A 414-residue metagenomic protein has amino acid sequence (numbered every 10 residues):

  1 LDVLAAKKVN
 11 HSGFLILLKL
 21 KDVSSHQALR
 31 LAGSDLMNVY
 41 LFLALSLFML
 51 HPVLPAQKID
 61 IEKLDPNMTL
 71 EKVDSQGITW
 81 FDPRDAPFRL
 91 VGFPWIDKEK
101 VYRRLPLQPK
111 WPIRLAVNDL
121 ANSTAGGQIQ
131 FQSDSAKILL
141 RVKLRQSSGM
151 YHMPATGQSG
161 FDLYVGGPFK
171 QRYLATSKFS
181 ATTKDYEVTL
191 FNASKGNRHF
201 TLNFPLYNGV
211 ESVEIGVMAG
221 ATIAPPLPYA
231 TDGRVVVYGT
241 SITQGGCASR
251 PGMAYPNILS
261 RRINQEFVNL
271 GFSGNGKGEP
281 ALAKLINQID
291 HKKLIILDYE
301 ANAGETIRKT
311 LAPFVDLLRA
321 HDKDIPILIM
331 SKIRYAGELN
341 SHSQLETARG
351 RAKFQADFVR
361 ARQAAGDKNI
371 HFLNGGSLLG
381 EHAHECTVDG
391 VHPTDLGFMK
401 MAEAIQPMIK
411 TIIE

Functional and structural regions predicted by a protein language model:
L1-L4, H11-L17, Q27, L36: Short hydrophobic targeting helices and cationic amphipathic motifs that mediate membrane/organellar targeting
L15-I16, V23, L36-M37, A44 (+2 more regions): N-terminal secretory targeting modules
M150-M153, G245-M253, E346-R349: Glycine- and acidic-residue-enriched helix-capping/strand-helix junction motifs
D232-P256, S273: Catalytic nucleophile-elbow at a beta strand-turn-alpha helix junction centered on a G-D-S/GDSL motif, marking
V236-V237, F267-L270, L294-D298, P326-I329 (+1 more regions): Structural recognition of the beta-strand scaffold that forms the well-ordered cores of secreted hydrolase catalytic
C247, L259, G276-P326, K332-L339: Oxyanion-hole/transition-state-stabilizing segment in secreted/luminal serine hydrolases and related acyltransferases
P256-N269: Short helix-loop-beta junction
Q288, I333-E414: Catalytic His-Asp segment of secreted/periplasmic serine-dependent ester chemistry enzymes
